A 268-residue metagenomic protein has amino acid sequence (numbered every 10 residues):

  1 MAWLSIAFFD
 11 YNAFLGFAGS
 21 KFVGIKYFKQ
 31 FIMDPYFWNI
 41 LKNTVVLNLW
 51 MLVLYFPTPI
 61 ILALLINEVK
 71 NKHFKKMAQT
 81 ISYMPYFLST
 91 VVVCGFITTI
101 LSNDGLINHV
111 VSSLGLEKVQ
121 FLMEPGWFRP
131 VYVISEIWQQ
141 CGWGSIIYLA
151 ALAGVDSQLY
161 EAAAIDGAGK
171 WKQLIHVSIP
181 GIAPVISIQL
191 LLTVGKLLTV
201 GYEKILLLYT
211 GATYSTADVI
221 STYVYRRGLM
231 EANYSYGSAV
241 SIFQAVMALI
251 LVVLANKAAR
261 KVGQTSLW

Functional and structural regions predicted by a protein language model:
M1-W268: A structural signal for multi-pass alpha-helical bundles of membrane permease subunits that mediate small-molecule
